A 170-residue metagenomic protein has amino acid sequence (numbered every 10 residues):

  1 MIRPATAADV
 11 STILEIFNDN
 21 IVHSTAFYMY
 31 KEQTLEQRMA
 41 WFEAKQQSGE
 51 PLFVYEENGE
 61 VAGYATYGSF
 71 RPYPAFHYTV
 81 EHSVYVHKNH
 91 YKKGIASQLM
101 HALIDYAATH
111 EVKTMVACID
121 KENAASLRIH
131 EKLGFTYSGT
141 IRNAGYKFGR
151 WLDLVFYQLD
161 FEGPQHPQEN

Functional and structural regions predicted by a protein language model:
M1-E15: A short beta-loop-alpha structural element at the N-terminal edge of CoA-dependent acyl/N-acetyltransferase catalytic
L14-W41: Conserved GNAT-fold acetyl-CoA-binding loop/helix
Q33-N89, M100-H101, D160-E162: Acetyl-CoA-dependent GNAT
E60-Y64, A125, W151: Glycine-rich acetyl-CoA-binding "A-motif" of GNAT/NAT acetyltransferases
S69, V116-I119, E131, T136-D153 (+1 more regions): Conserved catalytic-core motifs of GNAT/GCN5-like acyltransferases
V86, K92-D105, R128-K132: Conserved acetyl-CoA-binding loop-helix of GNAT-fold acetyltransferases
A107-I119: Conserved GNAT acetyl-CoA-binding A-motif
H166-N170: Flexible, glycine-/basic-rich loop-and-beta segments that form/coincide with the SAM-dependent methyltransferase
